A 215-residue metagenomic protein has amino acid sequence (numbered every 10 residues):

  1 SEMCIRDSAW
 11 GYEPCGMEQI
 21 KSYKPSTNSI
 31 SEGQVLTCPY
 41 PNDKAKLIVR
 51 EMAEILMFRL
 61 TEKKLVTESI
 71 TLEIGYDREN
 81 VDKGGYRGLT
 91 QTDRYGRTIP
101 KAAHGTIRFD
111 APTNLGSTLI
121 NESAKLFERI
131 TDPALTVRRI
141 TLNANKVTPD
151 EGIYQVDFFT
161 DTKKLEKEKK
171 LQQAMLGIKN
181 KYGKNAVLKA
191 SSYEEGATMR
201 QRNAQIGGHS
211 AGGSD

Functional and structural regions predicted by a protein language model:
S1, I5-T136: DNA-contacting surface of Y-family translesion DNA polymerases
T98-D215: Acidic, metal-coordinating catalytic segment for phosphate/diphosphate chemistry, firing primarily on the Nudix
